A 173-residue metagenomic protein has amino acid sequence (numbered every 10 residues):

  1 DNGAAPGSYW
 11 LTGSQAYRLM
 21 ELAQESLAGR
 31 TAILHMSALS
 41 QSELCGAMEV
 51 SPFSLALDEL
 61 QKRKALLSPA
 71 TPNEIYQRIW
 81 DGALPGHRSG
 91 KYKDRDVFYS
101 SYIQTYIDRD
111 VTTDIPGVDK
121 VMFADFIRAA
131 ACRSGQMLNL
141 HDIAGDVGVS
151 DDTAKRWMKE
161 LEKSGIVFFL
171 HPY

Functional and structural regions predicted by a protein language model:
N2-P6, E25-S26: Conserved catalytic network of the ASCE P-loop NTPase/AAA+ motor domain
S8-S14, H35: Structural recognition of the conserved hydrophobic beta-strand(s) that form the central parallel beta-sheet of P-loop
Y9, E25, R78: Short glycine- and Lys/Arg-enriched binding-loop motifs that mark or flank ligand-binding interfaces
T12, A28, D81: Short glycine-rich loop/turn motifs that provide flexible caps or phosphate-binding loops at active sites
Q15, S40: A generic "binding-loop/recognition-motif" signal
Y17-I33, C45-V50: Short regulatory helix/loop adjacent to the ATP-binding pocket of P-loop NTPases
L34-M36, L170: Hydrophobic residues at beta-strand termini and immediately following loops that shape nucleotide-binding pockets
Q41, G46-Y173: Interdomain hinge/linker elements that couple catalytic modules in large macromolecular machines
